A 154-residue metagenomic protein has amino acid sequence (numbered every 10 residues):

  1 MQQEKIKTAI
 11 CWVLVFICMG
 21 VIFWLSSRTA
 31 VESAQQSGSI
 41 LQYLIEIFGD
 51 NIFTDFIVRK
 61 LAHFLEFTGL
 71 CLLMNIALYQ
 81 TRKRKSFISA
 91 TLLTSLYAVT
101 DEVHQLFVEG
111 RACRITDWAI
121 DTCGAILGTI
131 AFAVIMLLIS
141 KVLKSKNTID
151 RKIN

Functional and structural regions predicted by a protein language model:
M1, L143-N154: Membrane-interfacial, low-structure loops and terminal tails that flank and connect transmembrane helices in multi-pass
M1-L72: "…centered on the first transmembrane helix and the immediately adjacent amphipathic helix/loop
K5-A9, T81-T91, R114-I115: Membrane-helix interface segments
K7, R59-A62, A90-Y97, D117-D121: Alpha-helical transmembrane segments of multi-pass integral membrane proteins
I17-I22, F87-L106: Small-polar-interrupted transmembrane alpha-helices in polytopic inner-membrane proteins
E66-T81, A125-I139: Membrane-interfacial alpha-helical segments at the cytosolic side of multi-pass membrane proteins
A77-R82, H104-V108, A112, I135 (+1 more regions): Membrane-interfacial segments
V99-C123: Interfacial helix-loop-helix junctions of multi-pass membrane proteins
